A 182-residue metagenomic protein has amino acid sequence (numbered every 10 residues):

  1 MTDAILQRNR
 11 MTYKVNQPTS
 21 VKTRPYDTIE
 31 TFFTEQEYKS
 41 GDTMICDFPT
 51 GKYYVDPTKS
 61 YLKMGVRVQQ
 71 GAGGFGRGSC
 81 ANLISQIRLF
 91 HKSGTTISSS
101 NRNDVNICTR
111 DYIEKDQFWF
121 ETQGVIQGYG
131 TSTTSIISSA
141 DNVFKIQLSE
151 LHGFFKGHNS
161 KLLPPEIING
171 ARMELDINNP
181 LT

Functional and structural regions predicted by a protein language model:
M1-T182: Short, low-complexity Pro/Thr/Gly
